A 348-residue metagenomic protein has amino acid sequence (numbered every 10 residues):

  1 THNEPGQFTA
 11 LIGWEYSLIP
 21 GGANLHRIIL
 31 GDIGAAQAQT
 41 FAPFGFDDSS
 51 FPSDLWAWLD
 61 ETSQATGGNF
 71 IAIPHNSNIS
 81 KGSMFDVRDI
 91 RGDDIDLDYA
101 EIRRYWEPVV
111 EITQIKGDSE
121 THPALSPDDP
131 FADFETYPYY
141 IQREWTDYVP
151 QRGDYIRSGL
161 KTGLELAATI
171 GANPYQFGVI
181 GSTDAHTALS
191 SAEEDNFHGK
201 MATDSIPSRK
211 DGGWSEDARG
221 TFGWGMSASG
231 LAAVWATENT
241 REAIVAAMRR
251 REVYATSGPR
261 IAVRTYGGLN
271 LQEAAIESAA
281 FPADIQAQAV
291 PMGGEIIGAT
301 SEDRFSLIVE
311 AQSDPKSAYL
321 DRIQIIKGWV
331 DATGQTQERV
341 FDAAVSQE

Functional and structural regions predicted by a protein language model:
T1-G68, A72-D86: A metal-dependent hydrolase metal-coordination microenvironment
S63-N69, N76-E348: C-terminal functional module detector
